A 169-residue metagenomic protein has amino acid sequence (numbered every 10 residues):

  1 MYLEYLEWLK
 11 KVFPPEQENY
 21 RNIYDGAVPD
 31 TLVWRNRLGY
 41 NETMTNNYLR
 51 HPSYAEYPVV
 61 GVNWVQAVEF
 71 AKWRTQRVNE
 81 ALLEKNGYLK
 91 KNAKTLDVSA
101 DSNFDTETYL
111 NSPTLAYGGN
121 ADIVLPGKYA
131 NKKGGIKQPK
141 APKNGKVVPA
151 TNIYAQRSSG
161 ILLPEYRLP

Functional and structural regions predicted by a protein language model:
M1-P169: Active-site microenvironments of metalloenzymes and redox enzymes
